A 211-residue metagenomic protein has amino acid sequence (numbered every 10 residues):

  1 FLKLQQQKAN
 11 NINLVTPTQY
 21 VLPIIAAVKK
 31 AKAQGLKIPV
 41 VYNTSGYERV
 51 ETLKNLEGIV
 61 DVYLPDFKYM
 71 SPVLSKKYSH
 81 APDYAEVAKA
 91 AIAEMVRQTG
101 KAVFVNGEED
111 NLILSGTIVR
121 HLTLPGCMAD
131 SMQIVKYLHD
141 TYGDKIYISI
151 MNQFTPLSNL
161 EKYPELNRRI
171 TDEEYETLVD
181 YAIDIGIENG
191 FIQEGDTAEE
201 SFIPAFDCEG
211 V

Functional and structural regions predicted by a protein language model:
F1-G58, V62, S71-P72: Conserved Radical SAM active-site core
Q5-K30, K77, D83, A93 (+1 more regions): Conserved glycine-rich "GG(E/T)P / GGGxP" loop and the immediately following alpha-helix in the radical SAM core
N13-P17, V41-S45, D66, I118-L122 (+2 more regions): A cross-family glycoside hydrolase active-site/sugar-binding cleft signature
V21, G46-R49, F67-A85, T117-I118 (+2 more regions): Conserved radical SAM core fold
A27-V41, V87-Q98, I170-A182: Alpha-helix-loop-beta-strand connector modules within alpha/beta enzyme cores
E57-P72, K145-F154: Non-cysteine beta-strand/loop elements that form the S-adenosyl-L-methionine
S75-D110: Anionic-ligand binding region
G100-V211: Auxiliary Fe-S-binding modules of radical SAM enzymes
